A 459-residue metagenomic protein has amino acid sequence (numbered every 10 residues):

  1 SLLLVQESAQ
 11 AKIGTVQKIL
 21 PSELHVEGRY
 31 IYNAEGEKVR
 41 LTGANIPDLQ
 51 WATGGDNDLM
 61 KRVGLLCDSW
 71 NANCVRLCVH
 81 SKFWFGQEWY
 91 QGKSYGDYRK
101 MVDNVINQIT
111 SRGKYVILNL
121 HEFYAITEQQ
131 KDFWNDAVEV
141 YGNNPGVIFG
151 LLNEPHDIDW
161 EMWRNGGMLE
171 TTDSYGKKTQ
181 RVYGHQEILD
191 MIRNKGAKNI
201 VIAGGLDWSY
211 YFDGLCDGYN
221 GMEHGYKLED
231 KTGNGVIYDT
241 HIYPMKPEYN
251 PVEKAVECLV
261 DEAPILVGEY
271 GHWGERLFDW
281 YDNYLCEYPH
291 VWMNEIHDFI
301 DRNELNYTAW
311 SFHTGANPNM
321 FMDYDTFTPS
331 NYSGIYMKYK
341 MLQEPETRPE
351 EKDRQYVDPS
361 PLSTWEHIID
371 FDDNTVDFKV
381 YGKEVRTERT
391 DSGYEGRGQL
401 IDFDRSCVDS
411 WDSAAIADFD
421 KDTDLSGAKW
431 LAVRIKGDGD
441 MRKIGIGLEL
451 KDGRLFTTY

Functional and structural regions predicted by a protein language model:
L2-S8: C-terminal segment of classical bacterial N-terminal signal peptides
S8-C74, E257-C258, Y339-E344, R348 (+1 more regions): N-terminal carbohydrate-binding accessory modules
P21-L24, D48, Y115, T127 (+5 more regions): Extracellular glycoside hydrolase catalytic/binding regions
N33-L41, L49-D56, K246-Y249, N317-N319 (+2 more regions): Short, solvent-exposed loop/turn elements at domain surfaces
G54-C74, C78-V79, F85-E154, K177-R193: An active-site-proximal structural segment forming one wall of the substrate-binding cleft that immediately precedes
V79-S81, L120, D207, I242 (+4 more regions): Short beta-strand segments enriched in hydrophobic/aromatic residues within well-folded beta-rich domains
Y356-Y459: Beta-rich carbohydrate-recognition modules and glycan-binding surfaces
